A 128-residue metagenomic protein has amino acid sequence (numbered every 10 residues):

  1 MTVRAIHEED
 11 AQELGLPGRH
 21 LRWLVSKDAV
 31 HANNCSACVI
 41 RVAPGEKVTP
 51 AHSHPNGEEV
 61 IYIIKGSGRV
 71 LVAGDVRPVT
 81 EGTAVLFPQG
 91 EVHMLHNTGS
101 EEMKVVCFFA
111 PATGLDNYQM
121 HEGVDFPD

Functional and structural regions predicted by a protein language model:
M1-N34, N117-D128: A short, N-terminal "cap"/entry segment at the start of jelly-roll beta-barrel domains of the cupin/DSBH fold
L21-S26, C38-H54: Conserved short histidine dyad/triad with adjacent acidic residue
A32-N34, V48-H54, H96-T98: Short histidine-centered beta-strand/loop micro-motifs that create catalytic or ligand/metal-coordination sites
A37-I40, L86, S100-D116: A short hydrophobic beta-strand segment most commonly corresponding to one strand of the jelly-roll/cupin
V39-A43, S53-V70, F108-A110: Short, conserved beta-strand element in jelly-roll/cupin
P50, V70-L71, F87, H93-G99: Short beta-strand His + acidic residue motifs that chelate non-heme Fe in jelly-roll/DSBH and cupin folds
N56, D75, E91-V92, E101 (+1 more regions): A generic "binding-loop/recognition-motif" signal
G74-Q89: Short acidic-glycine-tyrosine-enriched beta hairpin
